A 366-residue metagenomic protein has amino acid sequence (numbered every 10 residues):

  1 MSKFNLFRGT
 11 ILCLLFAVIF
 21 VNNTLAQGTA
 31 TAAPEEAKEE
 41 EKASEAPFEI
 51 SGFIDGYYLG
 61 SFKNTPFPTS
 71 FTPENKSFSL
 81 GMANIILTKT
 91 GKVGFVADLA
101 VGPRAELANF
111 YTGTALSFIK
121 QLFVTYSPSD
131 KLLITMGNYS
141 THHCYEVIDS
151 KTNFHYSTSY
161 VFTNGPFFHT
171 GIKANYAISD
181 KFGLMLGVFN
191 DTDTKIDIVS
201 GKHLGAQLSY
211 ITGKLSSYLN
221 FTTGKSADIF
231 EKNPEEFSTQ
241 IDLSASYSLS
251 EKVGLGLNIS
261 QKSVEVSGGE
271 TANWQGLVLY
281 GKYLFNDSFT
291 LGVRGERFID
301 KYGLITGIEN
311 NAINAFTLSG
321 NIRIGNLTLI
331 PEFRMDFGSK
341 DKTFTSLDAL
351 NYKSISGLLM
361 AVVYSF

Functional and structural regions predicted by a protein language model:
F4-F16, F20-F62: N-terminal periplasmic/intermembrane-space "pro-region" immediately following the signal or transit peptide
E45, T90-K92, S129-K131, T141 (+5 more regions): Outer-membrane beta-barrel channels and translocator barrels
G52, K76, L80-K89, L122-Y126 (+9 more regions): Residues on the lipid-exposed face of transmembrane beta-strands in outer-membrane beta-barrel proteins
G52-G60, A97-V101, M136-N138, L186-N190 (+4 more regions): Transmembrane beta-barrel strands of outer-membrane/channel proteins
Y57, S61-S77, R104-Q121, Y126-S209 (+1 more regions): Surface-exposed coil loops of outer-membrane beta-barrel proteins
T69-P73, N109-A115, G213-F221, K225-A227 (+1 more regions): Outer-membrane beta-barrel pore domains
G81, F118, D130, F168 (+5 more regions): Exposed loop/turn and edge beta-strand positions of beta-sandwich/beta-sheet ligand-binding modules
A83-R104, A177-I178, M185, S248-S263: Surface-exposed extracellular loop regions of Gram-negative outer-membrane beta-barrel proteins
